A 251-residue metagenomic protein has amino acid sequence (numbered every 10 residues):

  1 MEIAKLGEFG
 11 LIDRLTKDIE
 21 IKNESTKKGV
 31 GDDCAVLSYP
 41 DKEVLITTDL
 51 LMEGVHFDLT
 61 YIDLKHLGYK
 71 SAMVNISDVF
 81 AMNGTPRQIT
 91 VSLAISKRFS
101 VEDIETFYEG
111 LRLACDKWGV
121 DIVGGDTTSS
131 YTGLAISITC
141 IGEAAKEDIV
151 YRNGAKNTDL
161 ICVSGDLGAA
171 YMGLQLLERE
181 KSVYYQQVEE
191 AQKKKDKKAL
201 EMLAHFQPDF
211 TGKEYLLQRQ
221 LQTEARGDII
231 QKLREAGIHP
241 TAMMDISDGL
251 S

Functional and structural regions predicted by a protein language model:
M1-S251: Helix-biased detector of long, well-ordered alpha-helical tracts
